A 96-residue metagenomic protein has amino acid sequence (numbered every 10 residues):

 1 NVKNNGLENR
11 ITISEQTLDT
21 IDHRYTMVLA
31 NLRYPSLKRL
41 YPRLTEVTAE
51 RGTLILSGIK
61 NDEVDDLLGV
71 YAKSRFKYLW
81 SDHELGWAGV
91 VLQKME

Functional and structural regions predicted by a protein language model:
N1-R24: S-adenosyl-L-methionine
N4-E8, E46, R75-F76: Short helix-capping segments at alpha-helix termini
R24-Y25, F76: Conserved hydrophobic/aromatic "anchor" residues that stabilize well-ordered secondary structure elements
M27-A30: Hydrophobic beta-strand segment of the Class I
L32, L56-N61: Short strand-turn motif at the edge of the Rossmann-like AdoMet-binding core
K38-T53: A short glycine-rich, Lys/Arg-flanked "PGG" loop and its adjoining helix->strand segment in the class I
I59-S74: Conserved class I S-adenosyl-L-methionine
F76-E96: Core SAM-dependent methyltransferase catalytic element
